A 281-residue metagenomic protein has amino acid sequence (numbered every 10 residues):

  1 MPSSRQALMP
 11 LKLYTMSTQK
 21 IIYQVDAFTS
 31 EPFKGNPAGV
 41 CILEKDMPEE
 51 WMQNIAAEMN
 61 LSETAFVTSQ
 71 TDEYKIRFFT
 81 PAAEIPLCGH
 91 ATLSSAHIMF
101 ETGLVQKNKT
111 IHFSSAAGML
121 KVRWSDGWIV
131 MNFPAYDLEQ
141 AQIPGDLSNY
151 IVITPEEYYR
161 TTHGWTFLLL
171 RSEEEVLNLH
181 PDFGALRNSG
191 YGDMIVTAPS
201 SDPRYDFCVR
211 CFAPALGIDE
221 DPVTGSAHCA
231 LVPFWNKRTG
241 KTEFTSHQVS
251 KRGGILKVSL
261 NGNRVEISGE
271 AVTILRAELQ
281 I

Functional and structural regions predicted by a protein language model:
P2-T15: Short, Lys/Arg-enriched N-terminal segments with co-localized hydrophobic residues within the first ~10-30 amino acids
M16-L87, L93-I281: Active-site proximal loop and beta-alpha junction motif in alpha/beta enzyme cores
